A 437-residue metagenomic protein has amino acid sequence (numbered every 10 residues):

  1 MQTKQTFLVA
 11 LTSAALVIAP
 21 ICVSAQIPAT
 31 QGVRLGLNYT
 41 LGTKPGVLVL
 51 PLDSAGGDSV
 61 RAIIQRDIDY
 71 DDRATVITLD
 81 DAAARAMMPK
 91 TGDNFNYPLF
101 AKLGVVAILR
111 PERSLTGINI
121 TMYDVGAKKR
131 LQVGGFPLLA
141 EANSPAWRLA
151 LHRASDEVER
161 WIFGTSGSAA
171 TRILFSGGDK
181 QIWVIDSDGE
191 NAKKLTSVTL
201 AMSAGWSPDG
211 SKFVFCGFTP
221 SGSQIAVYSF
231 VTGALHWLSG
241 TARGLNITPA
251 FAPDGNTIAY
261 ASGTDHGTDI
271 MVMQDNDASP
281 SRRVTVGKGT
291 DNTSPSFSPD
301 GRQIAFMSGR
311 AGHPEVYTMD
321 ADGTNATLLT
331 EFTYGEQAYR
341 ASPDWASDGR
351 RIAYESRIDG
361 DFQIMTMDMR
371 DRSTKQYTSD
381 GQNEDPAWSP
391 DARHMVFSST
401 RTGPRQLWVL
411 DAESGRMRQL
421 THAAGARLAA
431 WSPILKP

Functional and structural regions predicted by a protein language model:
Q26-P45, K129-V133, P137-K194: C-terminal/domain-edge helix-coil "capping" segments
T30-F95, L109-R113: Short beta-strand->alpha-helix linker/helix-N-cap micro-motif that forms a surface specificity/interaction loop
Q65, T91-E157: Amphipathic beta-strand/beta-sheet edge segments enriched in Tyr/Trp
G117, D179-W183, G222-A226, H266-M271 (+3 more regions): Structural motif
I173, G210-V214, G255-A259, G301-A305 (+2 more regions): Hydrophobic beta-strand positions that form the internal "hydrophobic ladder" of WD40/Gbeta-like beta-propeller blades
G178, F218, G263, G309 (+2 more regions): Short loop/turn segments immediately following the C-termini of beta-strands
D186-M202, S229-I247, M273-D291, M319-Y339 (+2 more regions): Multi-bladed beta-propeller domains
